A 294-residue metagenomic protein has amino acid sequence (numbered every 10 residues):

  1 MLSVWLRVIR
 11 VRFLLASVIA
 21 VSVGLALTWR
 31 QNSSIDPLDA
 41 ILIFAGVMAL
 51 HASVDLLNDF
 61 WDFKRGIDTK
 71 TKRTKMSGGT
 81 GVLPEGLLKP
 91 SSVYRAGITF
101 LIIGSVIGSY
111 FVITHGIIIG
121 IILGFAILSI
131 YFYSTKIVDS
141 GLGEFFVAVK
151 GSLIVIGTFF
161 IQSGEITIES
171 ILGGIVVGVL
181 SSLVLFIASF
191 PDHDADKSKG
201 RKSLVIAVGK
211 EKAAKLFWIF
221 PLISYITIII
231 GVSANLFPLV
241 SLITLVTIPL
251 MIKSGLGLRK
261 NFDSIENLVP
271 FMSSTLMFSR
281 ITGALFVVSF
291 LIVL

Functional and structural regions predicted by a protein language model:
M1-L42, G46, V138-F145: Topogenic membrane-insertion module of multi-pass membrane proteins
V4, G79-I168: Intramembrane alpha-helical segments
V18-G24, F146-F160, I206-K210, S273-F286: Small-residue-rich segments of transmembrane alpha-helices in multi-pass membrane proteins, especially helix faces
V23, S33-L57, G120-Y131, E169-I187: Membrane-embedded alpha-helical segments that form the functional core of polytopic membrane enzymes, especially those
L25-A45, S105-G120, V155-I175, I226-V240 (+1 more regions): Helix-coil boundary and interhelical linker segments in multi-pass alpha-helical membrane proteins
A49-T74, L183-V205: Acidic (Asp/Glu-rich) catalytic motifs at the cytosolic membrane interface
T71-V112, V205-F237, L276-R280: Multi-pass membrane catalytic core of lipid/isoprenoid biosynthesis enzymes
S233-L294: Extended hydrophobic alpha-helices typical of membrane-associated regions
